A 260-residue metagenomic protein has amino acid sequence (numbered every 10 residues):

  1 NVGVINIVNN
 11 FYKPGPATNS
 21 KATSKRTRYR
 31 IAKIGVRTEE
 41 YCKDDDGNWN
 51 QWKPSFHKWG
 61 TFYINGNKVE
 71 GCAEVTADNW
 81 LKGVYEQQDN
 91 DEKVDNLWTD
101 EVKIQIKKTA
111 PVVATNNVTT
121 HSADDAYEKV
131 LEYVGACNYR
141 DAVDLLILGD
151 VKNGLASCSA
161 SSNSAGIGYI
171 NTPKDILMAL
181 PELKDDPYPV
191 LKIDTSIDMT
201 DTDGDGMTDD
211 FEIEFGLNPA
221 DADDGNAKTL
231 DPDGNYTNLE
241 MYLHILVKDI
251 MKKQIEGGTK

Functional and structural regions predicted by a protein language model:
N1-I176: Extracellular beta-rich repeat passengers
G47, G154, P181, G258-K260: Short, flexible coil/linker elements and helix-boundary hinge sites characteristic of intrinsically disordered
Y169-P189: Long, low-complexity, polar/charged, intrinsically disordered or flexibly structured peripheral segments
K184-K260: Extracellular calcium-associated, cysteine-rich motifs in secreted modular proteins
